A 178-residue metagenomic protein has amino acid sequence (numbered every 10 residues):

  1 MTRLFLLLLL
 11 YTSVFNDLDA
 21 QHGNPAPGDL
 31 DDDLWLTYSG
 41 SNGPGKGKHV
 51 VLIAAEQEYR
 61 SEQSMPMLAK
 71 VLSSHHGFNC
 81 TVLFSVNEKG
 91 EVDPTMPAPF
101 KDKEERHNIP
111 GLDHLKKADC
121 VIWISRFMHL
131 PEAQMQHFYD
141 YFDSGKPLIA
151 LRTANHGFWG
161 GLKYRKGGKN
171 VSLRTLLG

Functional and structural regions predicted by a protein language model:
L4-T12: Sec-dependent N-terminal signal peptides
T12-S13, H129: Alpha-helical transmembrane segments and their juxtamembrane interfaces
N16-D19: Sec/Tat signal peptide C-region and signal peptidase I cleavage site
Q21-A118: Aromatic-Pro/Gly-enriched surface loop or interdomain linker that acts as a lid/target-recognition segment
H114, W123, F127-G178: A glycine-rich, often tryptophan-bearing local segment used as a flexible ligand/cofactor-contacting loop or short
